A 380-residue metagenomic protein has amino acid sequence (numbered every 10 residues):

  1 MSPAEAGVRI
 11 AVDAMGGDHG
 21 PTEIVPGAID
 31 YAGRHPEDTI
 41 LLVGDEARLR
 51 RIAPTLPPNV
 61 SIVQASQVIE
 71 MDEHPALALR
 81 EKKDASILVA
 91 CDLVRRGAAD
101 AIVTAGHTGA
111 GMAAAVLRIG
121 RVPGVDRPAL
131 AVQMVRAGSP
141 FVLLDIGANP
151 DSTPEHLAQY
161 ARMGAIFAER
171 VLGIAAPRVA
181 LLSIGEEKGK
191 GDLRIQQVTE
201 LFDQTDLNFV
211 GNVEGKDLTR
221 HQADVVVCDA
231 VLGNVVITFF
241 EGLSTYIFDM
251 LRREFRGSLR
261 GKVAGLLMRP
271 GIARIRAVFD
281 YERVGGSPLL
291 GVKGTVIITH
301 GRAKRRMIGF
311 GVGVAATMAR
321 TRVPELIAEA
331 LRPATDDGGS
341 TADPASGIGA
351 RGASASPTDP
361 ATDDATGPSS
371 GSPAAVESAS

Functional and structural regions predicted by a protein language model:
S2-R48: N-terminal phosphate-binding or glycine-rich loops at protein starts, especially the Walker A/P-loop of NTPases
I10-T22, A148-A158, I298-R305: Short, glycine-rich nucleotide/cofactor-binding loops
D13, L42-G44, V63, T104-G106 (+6 more regions): Short beta-strand segments
T22-E23, H35, T39-L41, A47 (+2 more regions): Glycine-rich phosphate/diphosphate-binding loop of Rossmann-like nucleotide-binding domains
P57-A99: Phosphate/nucleotide-donor binding subsite
V116-L143, Q222-V226, A230-G339, D343 (+1 more regions): Glycine-rich phosphate/nucleotide-binding loop
G352-S380: Long, low-complexity, intrinsically disordered segments
